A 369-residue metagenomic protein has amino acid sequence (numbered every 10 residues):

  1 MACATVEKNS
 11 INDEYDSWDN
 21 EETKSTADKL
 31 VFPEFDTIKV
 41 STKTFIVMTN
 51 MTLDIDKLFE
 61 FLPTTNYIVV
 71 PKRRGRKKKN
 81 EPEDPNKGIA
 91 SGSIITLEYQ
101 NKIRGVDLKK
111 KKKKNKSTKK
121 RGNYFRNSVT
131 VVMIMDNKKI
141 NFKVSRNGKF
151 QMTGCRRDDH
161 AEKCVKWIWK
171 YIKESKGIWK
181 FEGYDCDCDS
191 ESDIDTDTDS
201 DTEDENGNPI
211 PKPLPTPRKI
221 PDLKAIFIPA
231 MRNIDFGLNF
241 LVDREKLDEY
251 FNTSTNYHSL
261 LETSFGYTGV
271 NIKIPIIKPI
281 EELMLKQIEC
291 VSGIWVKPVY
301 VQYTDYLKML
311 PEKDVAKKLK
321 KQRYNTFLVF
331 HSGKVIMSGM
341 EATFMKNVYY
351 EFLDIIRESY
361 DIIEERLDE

Functional and structural regions predicted by a protein language model:
A2-E369: Intrinsically disordered, low-complexity polar/charged tails and linkers
